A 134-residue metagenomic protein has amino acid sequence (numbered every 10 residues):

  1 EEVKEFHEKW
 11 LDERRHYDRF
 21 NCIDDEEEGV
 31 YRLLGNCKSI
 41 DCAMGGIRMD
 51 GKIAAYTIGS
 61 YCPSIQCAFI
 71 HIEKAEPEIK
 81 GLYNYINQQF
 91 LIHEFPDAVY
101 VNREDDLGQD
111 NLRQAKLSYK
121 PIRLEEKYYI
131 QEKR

Functional and structural regions predicted by a protein language model:
E1-E76: A conserved beta-strand-loop-helix scaffold within acyl/acetyltransferase catalytic domains
C22-G29, K120, Q131-R134: A sequence-level detector of short, solvent-exposed, charge-rich linear segments
A43-K133: Aromatic (often tryptophan-rich) hydrophobic motifs at membrane interfaces
